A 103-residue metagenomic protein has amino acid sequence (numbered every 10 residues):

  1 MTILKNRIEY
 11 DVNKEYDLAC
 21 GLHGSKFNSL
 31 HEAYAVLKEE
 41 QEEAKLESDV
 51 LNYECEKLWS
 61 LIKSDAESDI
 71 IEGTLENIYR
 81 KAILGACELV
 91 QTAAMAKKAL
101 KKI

Functional and structural regions predicted by a protein language model:
M1-I103: Flexible "arm" and connector segments at domain edges
